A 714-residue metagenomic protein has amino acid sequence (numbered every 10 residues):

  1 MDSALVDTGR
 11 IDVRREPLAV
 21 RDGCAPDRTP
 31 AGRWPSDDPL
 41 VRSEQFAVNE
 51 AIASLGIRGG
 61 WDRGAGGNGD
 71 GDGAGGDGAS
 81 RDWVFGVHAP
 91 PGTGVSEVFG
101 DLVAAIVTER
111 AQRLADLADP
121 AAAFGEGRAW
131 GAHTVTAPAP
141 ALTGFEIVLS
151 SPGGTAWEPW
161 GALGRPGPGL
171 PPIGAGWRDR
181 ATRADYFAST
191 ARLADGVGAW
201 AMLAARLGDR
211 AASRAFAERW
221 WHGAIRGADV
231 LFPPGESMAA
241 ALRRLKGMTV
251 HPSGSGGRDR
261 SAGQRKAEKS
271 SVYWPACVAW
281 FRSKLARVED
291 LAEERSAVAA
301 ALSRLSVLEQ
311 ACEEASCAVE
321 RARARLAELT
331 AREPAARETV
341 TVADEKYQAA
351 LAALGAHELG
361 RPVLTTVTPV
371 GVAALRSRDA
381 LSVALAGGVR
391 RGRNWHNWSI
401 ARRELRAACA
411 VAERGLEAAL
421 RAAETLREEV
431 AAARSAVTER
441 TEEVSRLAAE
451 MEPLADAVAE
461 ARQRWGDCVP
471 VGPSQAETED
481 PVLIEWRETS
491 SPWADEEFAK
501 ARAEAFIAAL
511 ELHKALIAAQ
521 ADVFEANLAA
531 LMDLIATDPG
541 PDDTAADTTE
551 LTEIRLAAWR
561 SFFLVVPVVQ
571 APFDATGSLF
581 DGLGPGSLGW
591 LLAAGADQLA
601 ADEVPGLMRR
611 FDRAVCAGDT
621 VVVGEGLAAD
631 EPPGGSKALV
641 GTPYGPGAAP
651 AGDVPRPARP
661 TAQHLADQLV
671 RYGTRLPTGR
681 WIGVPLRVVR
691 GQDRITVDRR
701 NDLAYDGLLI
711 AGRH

Functional and structural regions predicted by a protein language model:
M1-D38, R178-G227, P233, A508 (+4 more regions): Pre-ATPase regulatory/linker segments immediately N-terminal to the P-loop/RecA-like helicase/translocase core
M1-P39, T441-E442, A448-S587: Conserved helicase NTPase catalytic core signature
D38-G64, A79, W83, A571: N-terminal pre-P-loop "Q-motif" helix
G56, S96-A122, E126-P140: Walker A/P-loop NTP-binding motif
F85-T93, V98, L102-A104, P138-W160 (+2 more regions): Conserved RecA-like ASCE P-loop NTPase motor core of nucleic-acid helicases/translocases
A123-C317, R446-P453, E460, R464 (+1 more regions): P-loop NTPase motor core
F187, A204, T249, G256-A461 (+2 more regions): Long, amphipathic, heptad-repeat alpha-helical coiled-coil stalk/linker regions
D574-W590, D597-H714: Conserved helicase motor core of SF1/SF2 NTP-dependent helicases
